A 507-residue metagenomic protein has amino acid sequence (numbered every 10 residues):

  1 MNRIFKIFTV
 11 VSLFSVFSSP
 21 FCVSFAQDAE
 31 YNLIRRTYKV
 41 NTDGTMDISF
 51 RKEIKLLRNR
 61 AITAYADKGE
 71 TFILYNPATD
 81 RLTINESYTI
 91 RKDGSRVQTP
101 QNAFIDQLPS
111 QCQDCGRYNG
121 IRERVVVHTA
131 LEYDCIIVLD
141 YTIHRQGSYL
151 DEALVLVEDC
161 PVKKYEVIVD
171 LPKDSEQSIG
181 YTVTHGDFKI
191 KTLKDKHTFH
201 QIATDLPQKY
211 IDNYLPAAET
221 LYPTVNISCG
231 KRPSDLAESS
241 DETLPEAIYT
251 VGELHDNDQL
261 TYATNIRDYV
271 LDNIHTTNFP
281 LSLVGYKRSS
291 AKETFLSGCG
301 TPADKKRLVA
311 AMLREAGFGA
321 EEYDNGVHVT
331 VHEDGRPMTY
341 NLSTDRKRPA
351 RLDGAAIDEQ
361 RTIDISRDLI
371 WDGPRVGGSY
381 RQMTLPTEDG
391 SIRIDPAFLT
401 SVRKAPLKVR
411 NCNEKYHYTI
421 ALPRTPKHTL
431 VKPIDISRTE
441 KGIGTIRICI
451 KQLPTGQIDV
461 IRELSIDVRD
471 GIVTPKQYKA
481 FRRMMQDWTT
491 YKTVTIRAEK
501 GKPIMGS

Functional and structural regions predicted by a protein language model:
M1-K6: Positively charged n-region of N-terminal signal peptides that target proteins for export
F14-S24: C-terminal segment of classical bacterial N-terminal signal peptides
A26-S507: A sensor for short, sequence-defined functional sites
